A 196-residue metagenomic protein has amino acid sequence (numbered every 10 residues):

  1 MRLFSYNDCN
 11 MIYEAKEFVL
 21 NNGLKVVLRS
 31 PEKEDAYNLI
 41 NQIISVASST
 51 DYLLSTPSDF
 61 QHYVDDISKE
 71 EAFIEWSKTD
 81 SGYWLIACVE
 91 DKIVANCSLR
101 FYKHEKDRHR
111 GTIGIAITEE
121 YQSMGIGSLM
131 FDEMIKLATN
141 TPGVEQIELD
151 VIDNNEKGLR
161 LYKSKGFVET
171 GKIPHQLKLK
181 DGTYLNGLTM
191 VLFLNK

Functional and structural regions predicted by a protein language model:
R2-N22, I173, G182-K196: Terminal substrate-recognition subdomain of acyl/acetyltransferases
V26-N41: A short beta-loop-alpha structural element at the N-terminal edge of CoA-dependent acyl/N-acetyltransferase catalytic
T50-Q61: A short gly/proline-enriched turn/hairpin at secondary-structure junctions
F60-E120, F193-N195: Acetyl-CoA-dependent GNAT
I86, S98, T112-A116, G125 (+3 more regions): Conserved beta-strand segments that form the floor/walls of ligand-binding pockets within enzyme and binding domains
I115-I117, S123-A138, L159-S164: Conserved acetyl-CoA-binding loop-helix of GNAT-fold acetyltransferases
F131, A138-D150: Conserved GNAT acetyl-CoA-binding A-motif
Q146-V151, K163-T183: Conserved catalytic-core motifs of GNAT/GCN5-like acyltransferases
